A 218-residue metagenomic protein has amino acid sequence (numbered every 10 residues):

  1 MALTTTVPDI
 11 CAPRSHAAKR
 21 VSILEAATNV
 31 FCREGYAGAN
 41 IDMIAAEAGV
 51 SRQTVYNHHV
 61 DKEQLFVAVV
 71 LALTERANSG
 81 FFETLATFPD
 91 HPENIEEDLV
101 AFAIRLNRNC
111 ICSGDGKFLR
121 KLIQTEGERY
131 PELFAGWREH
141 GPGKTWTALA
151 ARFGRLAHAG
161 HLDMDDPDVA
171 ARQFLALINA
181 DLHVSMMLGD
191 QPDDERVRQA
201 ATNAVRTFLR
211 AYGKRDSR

Functional and structural regions predicted by a protein language model:
M1-A18, F81, L85, D216-R218: N-terminal intrinsically disordered/low-complexity leader segments
C11, A135, G143, A157-R206 (+1 more regions): Hydrophobic/aromatic-rich alpha-helical bundle segments in the mid-to-C-terminal region
S22, A26, V30-Q64, A68-A72: Helix-turn-helix
L24, V67, E96, V100 (+5 more regions): An amphipathic alpha-helix signature
V60-Q64, A68, D90, I111-G114 (+3 more regions): Residues in soluble alpha-helical coiled-coils and helical-bundle/repeat scaffolds
L73-G80, S113, Y130, A148 (+5 more regions): A short secondary-structure junction motif
F82-L119, A170-F174: Hydrophobic alpha-helical connector segments
C112, K117-Q124, E128-H158, Q199: Amphipathic alpha-helical packing segments from all-alpha helical-bundle domains
